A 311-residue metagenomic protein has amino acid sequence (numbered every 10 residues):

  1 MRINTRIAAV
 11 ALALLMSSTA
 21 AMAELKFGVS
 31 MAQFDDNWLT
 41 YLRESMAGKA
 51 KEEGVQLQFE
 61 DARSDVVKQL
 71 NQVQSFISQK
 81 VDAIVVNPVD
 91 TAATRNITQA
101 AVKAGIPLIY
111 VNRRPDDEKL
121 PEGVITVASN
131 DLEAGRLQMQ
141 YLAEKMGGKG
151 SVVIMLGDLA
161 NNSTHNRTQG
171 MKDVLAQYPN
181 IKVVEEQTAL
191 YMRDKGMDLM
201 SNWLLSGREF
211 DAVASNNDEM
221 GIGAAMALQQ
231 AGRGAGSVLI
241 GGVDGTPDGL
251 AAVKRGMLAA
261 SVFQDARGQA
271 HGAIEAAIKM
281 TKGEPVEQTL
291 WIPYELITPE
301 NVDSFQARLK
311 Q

Functional and structural regions predicted by a protein language model:
I3, A9, M22-Q311: A residue-level marker of the well-folded mature domains of exported/periplasmic proteins
S17-A20: N-terminal signal peptide c-region/cleavage motif recognized by signal peptidases
